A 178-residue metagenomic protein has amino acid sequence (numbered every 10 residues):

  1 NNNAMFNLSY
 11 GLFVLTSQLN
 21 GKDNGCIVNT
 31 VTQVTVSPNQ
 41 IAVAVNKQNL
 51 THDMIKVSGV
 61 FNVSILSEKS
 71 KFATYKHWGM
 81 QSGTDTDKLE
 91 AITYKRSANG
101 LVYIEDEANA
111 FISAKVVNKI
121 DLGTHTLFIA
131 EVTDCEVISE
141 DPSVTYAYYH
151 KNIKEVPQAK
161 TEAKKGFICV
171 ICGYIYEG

Functional and structural regions predicted by a protein language model:
N1-K164: Basic, polyanion-binding surface patches
C169-C172: Short cysteine-rich clusters marking metal-coordination/redox-active sites
I175-G178: Cys/His-rich metal-chelating microdomains
